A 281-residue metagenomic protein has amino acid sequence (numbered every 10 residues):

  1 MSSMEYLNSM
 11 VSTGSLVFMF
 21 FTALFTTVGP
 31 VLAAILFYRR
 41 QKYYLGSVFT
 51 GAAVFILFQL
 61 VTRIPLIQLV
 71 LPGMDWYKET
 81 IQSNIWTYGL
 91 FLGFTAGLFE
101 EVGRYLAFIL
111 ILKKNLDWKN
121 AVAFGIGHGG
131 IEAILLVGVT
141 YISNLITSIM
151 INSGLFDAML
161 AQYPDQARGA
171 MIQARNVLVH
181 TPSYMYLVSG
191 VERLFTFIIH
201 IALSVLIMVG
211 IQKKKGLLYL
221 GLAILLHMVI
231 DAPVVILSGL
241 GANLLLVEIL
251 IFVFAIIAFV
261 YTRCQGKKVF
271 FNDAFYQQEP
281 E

Functional and structural regions predicted by a protein language model:
S2-E281: Hydrophobic alpha-helical segments at protein termini of multi-pass membrane proteins
